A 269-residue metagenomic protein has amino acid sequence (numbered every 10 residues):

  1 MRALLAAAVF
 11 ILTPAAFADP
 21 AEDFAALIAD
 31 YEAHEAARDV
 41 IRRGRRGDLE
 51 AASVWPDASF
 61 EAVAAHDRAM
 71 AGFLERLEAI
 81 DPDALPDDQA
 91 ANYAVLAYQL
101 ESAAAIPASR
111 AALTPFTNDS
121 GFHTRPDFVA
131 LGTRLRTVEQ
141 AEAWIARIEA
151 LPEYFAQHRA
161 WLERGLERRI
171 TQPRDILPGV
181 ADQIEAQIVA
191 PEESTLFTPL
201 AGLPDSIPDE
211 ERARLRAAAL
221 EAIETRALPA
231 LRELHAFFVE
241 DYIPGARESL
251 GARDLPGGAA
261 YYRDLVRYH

Functional and structural regions predicted by a protein language model:
A3-L12: Sec-dependent N-terminal signal peptides
A18-H269: N-terminal maturation segment of proteins
